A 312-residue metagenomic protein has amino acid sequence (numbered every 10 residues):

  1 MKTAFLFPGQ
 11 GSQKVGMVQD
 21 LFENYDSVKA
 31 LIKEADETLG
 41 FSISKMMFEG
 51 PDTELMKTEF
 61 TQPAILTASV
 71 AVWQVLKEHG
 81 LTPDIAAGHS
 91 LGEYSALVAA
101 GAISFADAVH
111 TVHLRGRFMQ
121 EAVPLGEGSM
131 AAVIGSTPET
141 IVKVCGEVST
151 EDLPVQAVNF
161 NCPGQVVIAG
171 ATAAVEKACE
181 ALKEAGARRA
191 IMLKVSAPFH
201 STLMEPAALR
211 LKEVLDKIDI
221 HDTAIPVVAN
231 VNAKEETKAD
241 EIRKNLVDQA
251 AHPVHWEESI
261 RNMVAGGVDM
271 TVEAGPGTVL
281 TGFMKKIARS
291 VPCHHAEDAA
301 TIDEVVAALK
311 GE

Functional and structural regions predicted by a protein language model:
M1-I141, L193, M270-A300, E304: FabD-like malonyl-/acyl-CoA
M1-K2, I220-N230, E235, K244 (+3 more regions): Cys-dependent protein tyrosine phosphatase-like superfamily
G11-S12, L39, A100-A251: Alpha/beta catalytic cores of group-transfer enzymes, especially the acyltransferase/condensing modules of polyketide
F22-E23, E147-S149, K183-A185, K286-R289 (+1 more regions): Short, solvent-exposed amphipathic alpha-helical segments in soluble enzyme and RNA/protein-processing domains
K77, K183, V264-G267: Non-catalytic positions within long, well-ordered alpha-helices that form the structural scaffold/packing of enzyme
